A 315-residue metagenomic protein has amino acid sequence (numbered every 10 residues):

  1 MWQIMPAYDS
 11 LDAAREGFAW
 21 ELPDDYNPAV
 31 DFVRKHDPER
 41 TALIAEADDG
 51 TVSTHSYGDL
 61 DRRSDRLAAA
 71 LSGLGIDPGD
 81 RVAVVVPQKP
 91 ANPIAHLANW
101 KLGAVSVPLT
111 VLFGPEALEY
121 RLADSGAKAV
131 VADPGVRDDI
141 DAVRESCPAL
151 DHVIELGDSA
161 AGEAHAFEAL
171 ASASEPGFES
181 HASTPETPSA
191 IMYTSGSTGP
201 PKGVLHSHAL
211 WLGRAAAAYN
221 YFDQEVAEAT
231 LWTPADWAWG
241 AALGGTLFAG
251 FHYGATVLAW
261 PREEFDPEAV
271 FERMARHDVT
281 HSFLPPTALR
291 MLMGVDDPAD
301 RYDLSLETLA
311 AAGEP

Functional and structural regions predicted by a protein language model:
M1-H55, D59-S72, A149, S159 (+1 more regions): N-lobe entry segment of adenylate-forming
E39, L43-L97, G114-E119, A166-A169 (+1 more regions): Conserved AMP-binding/adenylate-forming core of the ANL superfamily
E39-T41, E155-D158, S172-Y193, P200 (+1 more regions): Conserved pre-ATP/AMP-binding loop-to-beta segment of ANL
S53-G58, S189-G213: Conserved AMP-binding A3 loop
D61-A69, P185, V204-Q224, L289-G294: Conserved structural elements of the adenylate-forming
G73, L97, K101-A169: Structural core segment of the AMP-binding/adenylate-forming
P87, A132-D141, W260-R262, V279-P315: Adenylate-forming
L212-T233, W237-H281, V295: Conserved AMP-binding/adenylation subdomain of ANL enzymes
